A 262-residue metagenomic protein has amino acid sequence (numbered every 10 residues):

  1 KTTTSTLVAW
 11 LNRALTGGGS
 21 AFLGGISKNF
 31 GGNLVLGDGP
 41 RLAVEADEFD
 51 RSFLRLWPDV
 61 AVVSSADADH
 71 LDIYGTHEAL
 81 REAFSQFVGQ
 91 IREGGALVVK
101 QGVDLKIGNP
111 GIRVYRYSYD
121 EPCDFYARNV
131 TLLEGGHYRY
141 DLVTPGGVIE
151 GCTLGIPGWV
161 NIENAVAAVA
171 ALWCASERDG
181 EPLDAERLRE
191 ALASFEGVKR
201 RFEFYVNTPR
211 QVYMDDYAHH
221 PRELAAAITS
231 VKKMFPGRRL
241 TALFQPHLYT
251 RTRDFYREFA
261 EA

Functional and structural regions predicted by a protein language model:
K1-Q101, L105-R113, V166-A175, F235: Phosphate-binding loop of NTP-binding sites
T4-A9, R13, P122-R128, G151 (+3 more regions): Short, basic phosphate-binding NTP loop
A21-G25, K100-Q101, G111-E134, T153-W159 (+1 more regions): Beta-strand->loop->alpha-helix junctions that form or flank phosphate-binding loops in nucleotide-handling enzymes
N29-F30, D124, T250: Generic structural signal for helix capping and beta-alpha/helix-loop junctions
L34, F53, N129-L132, F204: Replace "in large, NTP-powered and nucleic-acid-processing enzymes" with "in large, NTP-powered factors and other
F49-S52, A68-L71, P122, G135 (+2 more regions): Short, acidic Gly/Pro/Ser/Thr-rich loop/turn segments
R51, Y119, T131-L132, P145 (+1 more regions): Short polar/acidic secondary-structure junctions
G135, Y140, P145-A262: Nucleotide phosphate-binding/pyrophosphate-handling subdomain across enzymes that bind or process nucleotide phosphates
